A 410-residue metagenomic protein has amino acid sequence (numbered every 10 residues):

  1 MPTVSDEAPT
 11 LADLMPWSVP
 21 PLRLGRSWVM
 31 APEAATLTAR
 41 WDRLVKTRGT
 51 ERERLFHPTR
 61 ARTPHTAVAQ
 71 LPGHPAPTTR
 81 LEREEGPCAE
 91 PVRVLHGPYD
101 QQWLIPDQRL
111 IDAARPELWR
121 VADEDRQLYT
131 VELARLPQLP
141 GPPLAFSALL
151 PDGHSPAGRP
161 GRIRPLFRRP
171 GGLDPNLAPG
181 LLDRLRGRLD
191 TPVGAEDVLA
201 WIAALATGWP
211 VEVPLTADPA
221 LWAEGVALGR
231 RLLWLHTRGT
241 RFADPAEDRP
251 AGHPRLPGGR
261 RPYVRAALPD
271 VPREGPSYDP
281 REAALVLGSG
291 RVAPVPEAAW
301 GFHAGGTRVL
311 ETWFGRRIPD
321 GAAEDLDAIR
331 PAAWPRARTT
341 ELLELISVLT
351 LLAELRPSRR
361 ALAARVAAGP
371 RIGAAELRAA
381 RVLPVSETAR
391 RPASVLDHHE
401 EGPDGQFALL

Functional and structural regions predicted by a protein language model:
M1-L410: Sequence-level detector for compositionally biased, low-complexity segments
